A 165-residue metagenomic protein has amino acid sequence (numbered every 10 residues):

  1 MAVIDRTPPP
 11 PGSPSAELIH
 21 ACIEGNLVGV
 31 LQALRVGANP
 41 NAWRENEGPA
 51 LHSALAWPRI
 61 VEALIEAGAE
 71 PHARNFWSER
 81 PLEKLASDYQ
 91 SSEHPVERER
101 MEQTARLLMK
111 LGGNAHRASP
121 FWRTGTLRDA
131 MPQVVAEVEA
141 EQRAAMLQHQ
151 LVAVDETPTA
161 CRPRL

Functional and structural regions predicted by a protein language model:
A2-S13, E93-L165: Ankyrin-repeat-protein effector appendages
A2-V3, Q32-L34, W77: Short hydrophobic/aromatic-rich motifs at helix boundaries and adjacent loops
P8-H20, A42-L55, R74-S91, A118-L127: Ankyrin-repeat boundary/"N-cap" motif
P11, C22-G25, G29: Glycine-rich short-loop/terminal segments
N26-L34, W57-E66, S92-K110: Ankyrin repeat structural motif
V28, P40, V61, F76-S78 (+5 more regions): Hydrophobic alpha-helical elements and their junctions with loops/disorder across both membrane and soluble proteins
